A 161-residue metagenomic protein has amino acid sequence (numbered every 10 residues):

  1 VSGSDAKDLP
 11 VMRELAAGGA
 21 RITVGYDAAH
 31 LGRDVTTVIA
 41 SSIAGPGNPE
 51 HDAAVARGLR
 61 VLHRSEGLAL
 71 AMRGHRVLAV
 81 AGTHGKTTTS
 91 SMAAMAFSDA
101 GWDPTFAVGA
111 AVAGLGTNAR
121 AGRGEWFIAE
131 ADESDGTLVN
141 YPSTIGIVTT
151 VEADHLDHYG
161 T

Functional and structural regions predicted by a protein language model:
V1, V38-A40: Extracellular/luminal Protease-associated
S2-G3, T105: Conserved beta-strand positions in the Rossmann-like core of class I SAM-dependent methyltransferases
A6-L9: Helix N-cap at the beta1-alpha1 junction of Rossmann-like dinucleotide-binding domains, i.e., the first residues
R13-A16, A29-V35, S42-T161: Phosphate-binding loop of NTP-binding sites
A20-G25: Conserved SAM-binding strand-loop segment of SAM-dependent methyltransferases
